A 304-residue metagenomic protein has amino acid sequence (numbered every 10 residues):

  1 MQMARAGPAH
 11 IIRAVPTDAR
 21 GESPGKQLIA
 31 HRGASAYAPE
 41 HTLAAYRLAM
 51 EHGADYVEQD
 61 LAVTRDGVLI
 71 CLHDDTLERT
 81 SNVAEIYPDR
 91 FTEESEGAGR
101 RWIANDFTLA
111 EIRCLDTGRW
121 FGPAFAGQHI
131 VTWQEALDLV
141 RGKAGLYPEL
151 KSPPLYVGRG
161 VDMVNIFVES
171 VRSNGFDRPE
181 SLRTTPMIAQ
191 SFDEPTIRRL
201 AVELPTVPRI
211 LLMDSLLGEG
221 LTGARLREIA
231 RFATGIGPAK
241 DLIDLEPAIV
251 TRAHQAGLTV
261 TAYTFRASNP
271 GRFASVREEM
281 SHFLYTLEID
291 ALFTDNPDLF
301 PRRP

Functional and structural regions predicted by a protein language model:
Q2-P304: Phosphate-group recognition and catalysis centered on beta-loop-alpha active-site segments
